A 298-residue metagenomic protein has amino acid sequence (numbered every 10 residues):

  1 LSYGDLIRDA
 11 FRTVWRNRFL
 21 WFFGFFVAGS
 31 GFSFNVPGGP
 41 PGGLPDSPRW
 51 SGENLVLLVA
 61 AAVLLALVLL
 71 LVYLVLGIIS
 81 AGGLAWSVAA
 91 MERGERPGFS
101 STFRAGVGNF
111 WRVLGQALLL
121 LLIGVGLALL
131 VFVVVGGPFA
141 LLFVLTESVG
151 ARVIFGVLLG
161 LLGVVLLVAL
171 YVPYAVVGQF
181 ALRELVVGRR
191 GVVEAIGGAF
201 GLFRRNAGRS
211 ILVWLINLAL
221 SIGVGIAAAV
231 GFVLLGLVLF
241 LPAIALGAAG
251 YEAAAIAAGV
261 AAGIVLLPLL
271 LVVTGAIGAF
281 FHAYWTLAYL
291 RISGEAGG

Functional and structural regions predicted by a protein language model:
L1-G39, E95-S100, A128, F132 (+2 more regions): Nonpolar helix-loop interface/hinge motif
R12-W15, S51-V59, F103-G108, V149-G156 (+2 more regions): Helix-boundary and loop/linker segments of multi-pass membrane transporters
F26-V27, Y73, A117-L120, I216: Membrane-embedded alpha-helical bundles of multi-pass transporters/translocases, especially carrier/permease families
V27-D46, L70-A81, A85: Transmembrane-helix bundle segments that line or gate the permeation/cavity pathway in multi-pass membrane proteins
G42-L65: Interfacial loop/helix-cap signal at membrane boundaries in integral membrane proteins
L58-R93, L129-V135, G150-E194, I226-A243 (+1 more regions): Selective recognition of hydrophobic, aromatic-rich stretches within alpha-helical transmembrane segments of polytopic
A62, P97-A128, R152-V168, V213: Alpha-helical membrane-spanning segments of integral membrane proteins, especially the hydrophobic core of TM bundles
G294-G298: Cytosolic juxtamembrane C-terminal amphipathic helix followed by a basic/polar low-complexity tail immediately after
